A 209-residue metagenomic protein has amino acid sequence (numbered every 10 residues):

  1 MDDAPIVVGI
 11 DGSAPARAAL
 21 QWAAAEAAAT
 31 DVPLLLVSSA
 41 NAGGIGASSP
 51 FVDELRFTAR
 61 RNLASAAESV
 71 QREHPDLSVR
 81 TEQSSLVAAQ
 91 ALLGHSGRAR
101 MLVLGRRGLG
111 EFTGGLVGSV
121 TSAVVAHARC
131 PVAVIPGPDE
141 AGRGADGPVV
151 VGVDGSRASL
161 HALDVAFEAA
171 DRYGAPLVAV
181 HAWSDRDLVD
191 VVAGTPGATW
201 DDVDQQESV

Functional and structural regions predicted by a protein language model:
M1-D3, P15, W22, P50-D53 (+1 more regions): Structural beta-alpha unit
M1-D53, G147-W200: Small/aliphatic-rich secondary-structure junction motif
R17, A28, L36, R56-L63 (+2 more regions): Conserved N-terminal glycine/acidic-rich loop preference
V52-R61, G197-V209: A short acidic, glycine-rich active-site loop that binds or catalyzes chemistry on phosphate/adenosine moieties
V103-R106, V132-P138: Short beta-strand elements of ligand-binding domains
L104-A123, R143-D146: Glycine-rich, Arg-bearing micro-motifs that act as flexible, cationic patches
V120, A128-R129: Short, structured coil segments at secondary-structure junctions
